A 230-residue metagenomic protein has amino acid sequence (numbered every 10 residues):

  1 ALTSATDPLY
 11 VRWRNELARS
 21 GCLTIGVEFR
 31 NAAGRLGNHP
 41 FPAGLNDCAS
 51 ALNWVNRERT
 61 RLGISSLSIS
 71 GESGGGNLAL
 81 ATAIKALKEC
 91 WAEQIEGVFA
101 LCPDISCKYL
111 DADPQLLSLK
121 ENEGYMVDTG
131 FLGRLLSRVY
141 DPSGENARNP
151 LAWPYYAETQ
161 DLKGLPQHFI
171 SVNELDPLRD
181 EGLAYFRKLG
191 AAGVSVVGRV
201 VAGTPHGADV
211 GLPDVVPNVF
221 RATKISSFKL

Functional and structural regions predicted by a protein language model:
A1-L230: Alpha/beta-hydrolase superfamily serine-hydrolase fold, recognizing
